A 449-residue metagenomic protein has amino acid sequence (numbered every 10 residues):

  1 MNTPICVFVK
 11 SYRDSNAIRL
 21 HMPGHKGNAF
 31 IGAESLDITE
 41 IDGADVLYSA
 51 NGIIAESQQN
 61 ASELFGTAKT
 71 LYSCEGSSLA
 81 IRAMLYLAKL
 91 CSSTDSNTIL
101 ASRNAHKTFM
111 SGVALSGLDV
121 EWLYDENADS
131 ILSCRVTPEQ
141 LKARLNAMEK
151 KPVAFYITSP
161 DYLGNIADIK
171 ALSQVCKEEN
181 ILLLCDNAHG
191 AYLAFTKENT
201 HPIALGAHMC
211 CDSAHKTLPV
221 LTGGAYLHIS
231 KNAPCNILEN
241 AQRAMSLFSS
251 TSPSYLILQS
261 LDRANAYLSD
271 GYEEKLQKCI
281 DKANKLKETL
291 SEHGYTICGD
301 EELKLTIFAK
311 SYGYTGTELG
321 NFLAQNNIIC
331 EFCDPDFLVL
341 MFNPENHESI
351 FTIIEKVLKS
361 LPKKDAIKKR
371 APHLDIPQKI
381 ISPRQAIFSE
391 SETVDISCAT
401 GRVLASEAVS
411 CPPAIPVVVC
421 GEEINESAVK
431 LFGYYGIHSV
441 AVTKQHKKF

Functional and structural regions predicted by a protein language model:
M1-E34, V409, Q445-F449: N-terminal glycine-rich, Lys/His-bearing helix-loop that initiates the first secondary-structure elements of many
N2-F8, G76-T296: Conserved PLP-enzyme active-site core in the AAT-like
G27, Y162, H215-T217, N232-P234 (+5 more regions): Short, glycine-/Ser/Thr-/acidic-enriched flexible segments
E34-L79, N104: Conserved N-terminal alpha-helix of the aminotransferase class I/II PLP-enzyme fold
A68-T70, D95-I99, V417: Short active-site oxyanion
Y72, W122-Y124, D212, F332 (+1 more regions): Structural signal for conserved beta-strand scaffold positions within catalytic alpha/beta enzyme cores
I99, L358-S360, G433-F449: Surface-exposed interaction regions enriched in Ser/Thr/Asp/Glu that occur as long low-complexity tracts or repetitive
S291-C420, E426, K430-I437: Conserved C-terminal alpha-helix-loop-beta "cap" of PLP-dependent enzymes that closes/shapes the active-site mouth
